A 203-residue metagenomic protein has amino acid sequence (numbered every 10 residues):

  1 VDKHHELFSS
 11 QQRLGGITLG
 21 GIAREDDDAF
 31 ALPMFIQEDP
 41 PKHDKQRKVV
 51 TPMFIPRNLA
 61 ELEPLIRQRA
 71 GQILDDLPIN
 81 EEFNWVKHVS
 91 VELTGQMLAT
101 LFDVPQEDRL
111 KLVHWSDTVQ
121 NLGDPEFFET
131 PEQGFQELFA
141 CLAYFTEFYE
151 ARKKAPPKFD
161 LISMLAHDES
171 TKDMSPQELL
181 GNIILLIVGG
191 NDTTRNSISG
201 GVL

Functional and structural regions predicted by a protein language model:
V1-V86, G95-V113, D117-L138, E147: Active-site substrate-recognition loop segments, prototypically the cytochrome P450 B′-helix/B-C loop
K3-H5, D39, A99-D108, K153 (+3 more regions): Cytochrome P450
P41, E82-S90, D173-E178, D192-T193: Structural motif
Q46, S90, T194-I198: Catalytic-loop motifs flanking and including active-site residues across diverse enzymes
A60-D76, L142-L185: Helix-hairpin-helix/helix-loop-helix acidic hairpins
K87-L93, F139-A140, F159, S175: Short acidic alpha-helix initiation/capping motifs at coil-to-helix transition points, especially at protein N-termini
I162, L179-I187, N191-L203: Cytochrome P450 catalytic-core helices
